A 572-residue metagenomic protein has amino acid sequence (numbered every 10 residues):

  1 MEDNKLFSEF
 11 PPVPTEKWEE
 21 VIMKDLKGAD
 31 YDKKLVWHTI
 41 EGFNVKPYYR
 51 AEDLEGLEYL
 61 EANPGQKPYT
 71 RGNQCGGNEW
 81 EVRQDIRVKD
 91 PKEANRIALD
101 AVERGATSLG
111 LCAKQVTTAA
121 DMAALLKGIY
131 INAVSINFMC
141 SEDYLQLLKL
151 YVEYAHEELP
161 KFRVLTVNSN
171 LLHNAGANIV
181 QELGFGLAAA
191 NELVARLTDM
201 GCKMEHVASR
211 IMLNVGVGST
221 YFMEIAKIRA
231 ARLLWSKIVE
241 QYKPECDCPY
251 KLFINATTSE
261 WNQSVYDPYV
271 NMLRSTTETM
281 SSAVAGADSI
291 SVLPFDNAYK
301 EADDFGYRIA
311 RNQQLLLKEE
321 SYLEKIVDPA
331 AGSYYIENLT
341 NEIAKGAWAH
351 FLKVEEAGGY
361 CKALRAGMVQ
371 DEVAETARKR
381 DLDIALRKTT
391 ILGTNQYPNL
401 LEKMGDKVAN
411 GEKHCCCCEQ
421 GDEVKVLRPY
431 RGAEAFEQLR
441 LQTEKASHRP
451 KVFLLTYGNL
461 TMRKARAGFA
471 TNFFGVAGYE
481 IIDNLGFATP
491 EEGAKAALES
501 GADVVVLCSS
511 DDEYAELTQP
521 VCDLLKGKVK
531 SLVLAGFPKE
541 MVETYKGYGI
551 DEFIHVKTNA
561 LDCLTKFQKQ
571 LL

Functional and structural regions predicted by a protein language model:
M1-E16, V36-W37, F43-Y69, D288 (+2 more regions): Intrinsic disorder at enzyme termini
M1-T220, Y242, K251-N255, A283 (+11 more regions): Catalytic alpha/beta active-site cores
V36-N44, T166-H173, R210-G218, P249-W261 (+4 more regions): A glycine-rich phosphate-binding loop feature that marks nucleotide/adenosyl-phosphate handling sites
G42, G105, W235, A285 (+4 more regions): Conserved, mostly hydrophobic/aromatic
K161-V194, T276-F351: Mobile "lid/hinge" segments at catalytic clefts and subdomain interfaces of large enzymes
N178-E182, G218-A230, S259-M272, K300-A310 (+4 more regions): Short glycine/threonine-rich loop-to-helix capping motif typified by GTGT followed within a few residues by an Asp-Pro
A190, N214-A302, G306-A310: Glycine-rich anion/phosphate-binding loop at the beta-strand->alpha-helix junction
Q438-G478: C-terminal accessory/binding modules appended to enzymatic or scaffolding proteins
